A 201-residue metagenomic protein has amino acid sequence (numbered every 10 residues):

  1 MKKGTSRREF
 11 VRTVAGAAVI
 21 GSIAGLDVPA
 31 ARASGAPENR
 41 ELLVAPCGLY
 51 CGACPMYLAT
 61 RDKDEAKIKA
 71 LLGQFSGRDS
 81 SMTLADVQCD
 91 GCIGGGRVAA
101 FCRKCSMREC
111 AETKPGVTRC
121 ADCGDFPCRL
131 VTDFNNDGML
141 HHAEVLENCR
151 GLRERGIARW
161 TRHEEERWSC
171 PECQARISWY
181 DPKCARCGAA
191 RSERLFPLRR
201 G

Functional and structural regions predicted by a protein language model:
M1-A18: N-terminal secretory signal peptides and thylakoid transit peptides that target proteins across membranes
G25-A53: C-terminal segment of N-terminal export signals and the immediately downstream linker at the start of the mature
E38-A45, R78-L84, G94-A99, E112-K114 (+2 more regions): Short, flexible, mixed-charge glycine/proline-rich loop motifs that serve as phosphate/nucleic-acid-contacting
P55, I93, S106-E109, G124-P127 (+2 more regions): Cys/His-coordinated zinc-binding microdomains
T60, V98-A99, A111, R129 (+2 more regions): Short, non-ligating residues that shape and space the ligands of small metal-coordination modules and catalytic
C89, C170-C173, C184-C187: Short cysteine-rich clusters marking metal-coordination/redox-active sites
E109-M139: Short Cys/His-based metal-binding microdomains
G188-L198: Short Cys/His-rich micro-motifs in 6-15 aa windows
